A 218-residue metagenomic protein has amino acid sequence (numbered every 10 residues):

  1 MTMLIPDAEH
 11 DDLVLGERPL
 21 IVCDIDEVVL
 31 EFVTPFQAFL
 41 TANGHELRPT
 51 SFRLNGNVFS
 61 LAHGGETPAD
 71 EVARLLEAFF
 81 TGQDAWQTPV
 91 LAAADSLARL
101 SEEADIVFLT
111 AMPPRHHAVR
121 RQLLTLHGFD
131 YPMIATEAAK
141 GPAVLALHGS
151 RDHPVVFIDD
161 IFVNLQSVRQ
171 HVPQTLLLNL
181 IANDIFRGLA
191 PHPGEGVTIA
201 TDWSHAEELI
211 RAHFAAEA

Functional and structural regions predicted by a protein language model:
M1-R74: Active-site neighborhood of HAD-like aspartate-dependent phosphohydrolases
L15-G16, E102-A104, H148-P154: Glycine-rich phosphate-binding loop signature in dinucleotide/nucleotide-binding domains
A69, A78-F108, P114-R121: Short, acidic loop-to-helix structural element flanking the phosphoryl-transfer center in phosphate-processing enzymes
P113-V156, F162-H171: Substrate-recognition "cap/lid" segment bordering the active-site pocket of phosphatases
P132-E137, G196-H205: Short acidic-hydrophobic, aromatic-tinged amphipathic segments that line or gate anion-handling sites
P142-L145, F186-E195, L209-R211: Short, charged, surface-exposed secondary-structure boundary motifs
V144-S150, S204-E217: Short amphipathic alpha-helix with an adjacent loop that forms part of the alpha/beta core around
F157-T201: Acidic, Mg2+-coordinating phosphoryl-transfer loop and its flanking beta/alpha structural elements, shared across
